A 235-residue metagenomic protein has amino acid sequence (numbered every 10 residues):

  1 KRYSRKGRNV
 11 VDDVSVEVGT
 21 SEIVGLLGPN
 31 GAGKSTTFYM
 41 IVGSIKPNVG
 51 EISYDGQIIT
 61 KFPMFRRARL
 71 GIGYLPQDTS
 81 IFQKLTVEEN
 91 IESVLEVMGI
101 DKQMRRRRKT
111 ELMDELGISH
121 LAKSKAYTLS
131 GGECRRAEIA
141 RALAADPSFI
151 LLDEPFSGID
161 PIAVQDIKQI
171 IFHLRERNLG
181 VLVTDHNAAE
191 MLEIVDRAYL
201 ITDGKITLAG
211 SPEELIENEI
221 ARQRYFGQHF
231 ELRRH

Functional and structural regions predicted by a protein language model:
L27-P29: The feature captures the beta-strand-to-loop junction immediately N-terminal to the Walker
V42: Helix-to-loop junction immediately C-terminal to a conserved catalytic motif
G50-I58, L70: Conserved ABC transporter NBD signature motif
Q103-L121, K168-F172, I220: Conserved ABC ATPase "signature" region
K125-L129, E133: Conserved ABC ATPase signature
D146: Conserved catalytic motifs of ABC-family nucleotide-binding domains
I150-E154: Catalytic Walker B motif of ABC-type/P-loop ATPase nucleotide-binding domains
